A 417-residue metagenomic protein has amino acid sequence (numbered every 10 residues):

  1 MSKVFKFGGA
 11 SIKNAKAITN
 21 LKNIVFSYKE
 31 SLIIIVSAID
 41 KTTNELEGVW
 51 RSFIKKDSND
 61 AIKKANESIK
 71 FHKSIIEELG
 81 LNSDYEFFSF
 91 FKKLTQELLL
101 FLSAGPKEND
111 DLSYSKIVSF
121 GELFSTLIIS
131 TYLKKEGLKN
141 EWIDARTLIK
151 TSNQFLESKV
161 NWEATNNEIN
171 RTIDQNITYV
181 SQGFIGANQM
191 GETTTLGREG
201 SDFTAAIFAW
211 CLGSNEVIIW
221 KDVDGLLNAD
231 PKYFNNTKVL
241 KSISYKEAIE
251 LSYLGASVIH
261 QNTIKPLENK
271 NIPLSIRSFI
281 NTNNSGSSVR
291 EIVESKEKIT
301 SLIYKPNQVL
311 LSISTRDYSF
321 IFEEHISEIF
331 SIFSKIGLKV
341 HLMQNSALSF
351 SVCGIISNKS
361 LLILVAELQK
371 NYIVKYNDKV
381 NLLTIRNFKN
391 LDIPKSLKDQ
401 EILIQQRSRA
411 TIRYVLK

Functional and structural regions predicted by a protein language model:
M1-A256, I264: Nucleotide/pyrophosphate-binding catalytic subdomain
S2-K3, S31-I34, K73, N140-E141 (+13 more regions): Structural motif
G9-A10, I39-D40, I185-G186, S201 (+7 more regions): Short, glycine-/Ser/Thr-/acidic-enriched flexible segments
F53, G255, N271, Y372-K375: Conserved NTP-handling cores and scaffolds of large molecular machines
E136, K270, I336: Conserved dinucleotide-binding and phosphotransfer motif residues
S242-R290, S295-E297: A conserved active-site cap/scaffold subdomain adjacent to cofactor or substrate pockets
S285-K417: A conserved regulatory-domain signal marking ACT and ACT-like small-molecule sensing domains and adjacent regulatory
